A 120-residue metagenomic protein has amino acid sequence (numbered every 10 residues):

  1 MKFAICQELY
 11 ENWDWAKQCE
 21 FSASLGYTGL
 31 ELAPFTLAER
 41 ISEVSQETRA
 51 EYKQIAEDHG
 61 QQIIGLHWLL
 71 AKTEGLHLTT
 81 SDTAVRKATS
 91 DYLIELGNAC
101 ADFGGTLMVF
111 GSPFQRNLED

Functional and structural regions predicted by a protein language model:
M1-G105: N-terminal pre-domain/capping segments
C100-D120: Active-site groove signature of glycoside hydrolases
